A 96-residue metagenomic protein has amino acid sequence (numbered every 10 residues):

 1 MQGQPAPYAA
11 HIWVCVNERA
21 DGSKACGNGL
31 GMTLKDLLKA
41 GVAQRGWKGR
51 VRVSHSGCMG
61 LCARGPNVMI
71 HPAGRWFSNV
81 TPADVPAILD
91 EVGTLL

Functional and structural regions predicted by a protein language model:
Q2-A10: Interaction interfaces in information-processing and related assembly proteins
A9-G29, R52-H71: Local cysteine-cluster metal-coordination motifs and their immediate loop/turn environment, predominantly Fe-S cluster
G31-V51, N79-D84, L89-T94: Ferredoxin-type iron-sulfur electron-transfer modules in oxidoreductases and energy-metabolism complexes
N67-A73, S78-V80, P86: Short, compact, well-ordered microdomains
